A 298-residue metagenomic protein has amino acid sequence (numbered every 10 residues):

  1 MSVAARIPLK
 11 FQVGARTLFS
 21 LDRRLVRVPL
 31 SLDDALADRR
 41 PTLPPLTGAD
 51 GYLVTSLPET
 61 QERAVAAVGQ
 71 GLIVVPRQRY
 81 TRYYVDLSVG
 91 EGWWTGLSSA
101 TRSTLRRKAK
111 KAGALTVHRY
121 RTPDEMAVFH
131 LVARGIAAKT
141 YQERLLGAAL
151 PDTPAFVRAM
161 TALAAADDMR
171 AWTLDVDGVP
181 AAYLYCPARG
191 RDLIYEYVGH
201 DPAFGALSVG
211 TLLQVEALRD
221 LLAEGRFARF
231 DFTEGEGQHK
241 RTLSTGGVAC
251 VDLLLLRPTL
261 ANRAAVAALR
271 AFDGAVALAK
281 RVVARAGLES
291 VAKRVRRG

Functional and structural regions predicted by a protein language model:
S2-D22, L57-E62, G69-R82, S88-A206: A conserved beta-strand-loop-helix scaffold within acyl/acetyltransferase catalytic domains
S2-L18, R24-L25, G71-E91, A228-G287: Active-site/acyl-donor-binding loops of N-acyltransferases
Q12-V75, G190-G247, L254-L255: Acyl-donor binding region in acyl/amide transferases
E62-A66, M126-V132, K240-L243, L260-A265: Short, solvent-exposed polar/charged micro-motifs at secondary-structure junctions
V132-R134, R158, V215-R219, A223 (+3 more regions): Long hydrophobic alpha-helices with heptad-repeat/coiled-coil character
E289-G298: Long, C-terminal catalytic modules of enzymes
